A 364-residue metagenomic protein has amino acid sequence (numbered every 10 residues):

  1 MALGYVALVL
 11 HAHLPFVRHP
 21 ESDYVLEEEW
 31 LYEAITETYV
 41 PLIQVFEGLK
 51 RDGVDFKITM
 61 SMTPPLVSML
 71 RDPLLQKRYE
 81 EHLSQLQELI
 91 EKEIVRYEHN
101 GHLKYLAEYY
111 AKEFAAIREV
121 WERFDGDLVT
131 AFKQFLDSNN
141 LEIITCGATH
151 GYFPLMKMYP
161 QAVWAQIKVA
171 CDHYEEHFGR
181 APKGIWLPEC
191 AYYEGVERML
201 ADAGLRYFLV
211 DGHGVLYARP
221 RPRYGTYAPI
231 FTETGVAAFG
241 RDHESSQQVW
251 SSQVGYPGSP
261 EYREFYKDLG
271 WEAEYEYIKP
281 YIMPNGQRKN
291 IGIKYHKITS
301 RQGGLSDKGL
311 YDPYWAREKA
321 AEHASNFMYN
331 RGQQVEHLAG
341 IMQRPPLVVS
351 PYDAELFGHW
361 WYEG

Functional and structural regions predicted by a protein language model:
A2-Y5, L10-P15, L70, S84-K157 (+2 more regions): Active-site cores of enzymes that catalyze phosphoryl transfer or operate on phosphate-rich substrates
L3-Q44, D55: N-terminal-proximal low-complexity accessory segments that begin disordered and transition into the first
H11, F46, C146, I185 (+3 more regions): Conserved, mostly hydrophobic/aromatic
S61-L66, G147-T149, G184-Y193, H213: Short, solvent-exposed turn/loop segments enriched in Gly/Ser/Thr/Pro and often Arg
A162-L187, N330-V349: CE4/NodB-like, metal-dependent polysaccharide N-deacetylase domain that modifies extracellular/periplasmic N-acetylated
A191, V196-R206, R221-R223, G235: Hydrophobic, small-residue-rich alpha-helical packing segments that form membrane-like cores
L205-A218: His/Asp/Glu-enriched short active-site or ligand-binding loop at hydrolase and phosphoryl-transfer sites
P346-G364: Long, well-ordered mid-to-C-terminal structural blocks that present hydrophobic/aromatic surfaces
